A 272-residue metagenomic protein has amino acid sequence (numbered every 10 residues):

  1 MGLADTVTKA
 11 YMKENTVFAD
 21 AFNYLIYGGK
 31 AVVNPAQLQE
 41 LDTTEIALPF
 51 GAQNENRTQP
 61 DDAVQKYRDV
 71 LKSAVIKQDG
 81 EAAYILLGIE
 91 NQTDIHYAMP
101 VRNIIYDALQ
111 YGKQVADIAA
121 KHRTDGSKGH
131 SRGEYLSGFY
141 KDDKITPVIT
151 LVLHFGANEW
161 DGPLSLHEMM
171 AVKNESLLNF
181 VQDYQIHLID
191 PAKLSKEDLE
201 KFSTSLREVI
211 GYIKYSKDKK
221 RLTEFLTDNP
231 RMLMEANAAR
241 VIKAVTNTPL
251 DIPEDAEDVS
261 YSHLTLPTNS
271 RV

Functional and structural regions predicted by a protein language model:
M1-L264: Elongated, amphipathic alpha-helical interaction scaffolds
H263-V272: Single conserved hydrophobic/aromatic residue that forms the stacking wall/gate of nucleotide- or nucleobase-binding
